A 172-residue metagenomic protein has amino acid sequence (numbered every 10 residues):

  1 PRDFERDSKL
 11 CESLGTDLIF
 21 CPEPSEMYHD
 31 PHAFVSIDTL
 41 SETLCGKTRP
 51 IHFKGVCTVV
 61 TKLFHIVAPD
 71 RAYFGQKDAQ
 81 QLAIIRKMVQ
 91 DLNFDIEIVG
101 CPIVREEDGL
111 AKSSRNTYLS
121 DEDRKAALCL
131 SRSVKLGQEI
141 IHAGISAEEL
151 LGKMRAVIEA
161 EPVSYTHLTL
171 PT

Functional and structural regions predicted by a protein language model:
P1-V163: Nucleotidyltransferase catalytic core that binds NTPs
T166-T172: Conserved small/polar residues in nucleotide/adenosyl-binding loops
